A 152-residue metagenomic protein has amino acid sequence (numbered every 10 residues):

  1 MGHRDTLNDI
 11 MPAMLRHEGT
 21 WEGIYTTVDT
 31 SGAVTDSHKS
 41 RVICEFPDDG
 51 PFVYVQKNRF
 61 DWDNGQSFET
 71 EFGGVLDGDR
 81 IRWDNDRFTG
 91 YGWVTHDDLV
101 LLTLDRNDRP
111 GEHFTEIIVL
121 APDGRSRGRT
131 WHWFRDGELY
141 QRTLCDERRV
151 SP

Functional and structural regions predicted by a protein language model:
M1-E69, E138-P152: Amphipathic/hydrophobic helical signal segments and adjacent flexible N-terminal regions that mediate secretion
H3, I24-T26, R82-D84, V100 (+1 more regions): Generic, low-specificity signal for short hydrophobic/alpha-helical stretches with a mild N-terminal bias, encompassing
T6, T27-D29, N85-R87, T103-D105 (+1 more regions): Sparse, context-dependent recognition of short Cys/His-centered cofactor- or disulfide-binding micro-motifs
M14-R16, T95, P122: Surface-exposed coil/turn segments at beta-strand junctions on protein surfaces, enriched
T20, L99, G124-S126: Structural motif
T35-F114: Central antiparallel beta-sheet cores of small beta-barrel/beta-sandwich binding domains
L104-D105, P110-P152: Glycine-rich, aromatic-bearing surface loops/beta-hairpins
